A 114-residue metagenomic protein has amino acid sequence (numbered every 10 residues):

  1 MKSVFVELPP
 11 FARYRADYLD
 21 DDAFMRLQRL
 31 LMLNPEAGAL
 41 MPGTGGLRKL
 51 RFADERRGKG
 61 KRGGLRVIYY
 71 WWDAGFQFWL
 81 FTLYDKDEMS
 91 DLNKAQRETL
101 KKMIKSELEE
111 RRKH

Functional and structural regions predicted by a protein language model:
M1-A23: Arg/Lys-rich, positively charged N-terminal/basic patches that mediate binding to nucleic acids
E7, L27, G46-R48: A generic structural signal for short beta-strands and their flanking turns/coil linkers
R13-D17, D54, A95, K101-M103: Charge-dense, helix-prone N-terminal extensions
Y14, Y18, N34, D87-S90: Alpha-helix C-capping/helix-to-loop hinge sites
L19-A39: Compact soluble domain cores
A37-L83, E88: Basic/aromatic recognition patch in beta-strand/loop cores that engages polyanionic ligands
W71-H114: Enriched for short, Lys/Arg-rich terminal
